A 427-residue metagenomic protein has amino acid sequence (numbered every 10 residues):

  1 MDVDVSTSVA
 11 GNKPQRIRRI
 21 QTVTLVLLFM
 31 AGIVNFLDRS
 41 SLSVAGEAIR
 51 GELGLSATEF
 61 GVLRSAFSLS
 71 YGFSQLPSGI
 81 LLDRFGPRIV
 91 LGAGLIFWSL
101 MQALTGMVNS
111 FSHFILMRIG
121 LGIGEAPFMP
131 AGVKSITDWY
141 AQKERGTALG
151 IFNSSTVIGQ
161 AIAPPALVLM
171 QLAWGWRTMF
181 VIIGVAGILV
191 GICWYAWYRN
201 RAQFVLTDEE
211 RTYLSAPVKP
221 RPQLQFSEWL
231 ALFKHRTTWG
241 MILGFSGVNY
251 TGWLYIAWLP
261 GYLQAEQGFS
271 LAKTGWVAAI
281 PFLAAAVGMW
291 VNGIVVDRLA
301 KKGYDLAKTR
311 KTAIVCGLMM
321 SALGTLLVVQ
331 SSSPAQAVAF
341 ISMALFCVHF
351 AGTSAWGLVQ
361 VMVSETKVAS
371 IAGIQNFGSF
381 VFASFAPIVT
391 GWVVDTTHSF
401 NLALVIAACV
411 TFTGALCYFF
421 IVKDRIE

Functional and structural regions predicted by a protein language model:
S40, S68-L76, A126, Q160-A161 (+3 more regions): Residue-level signature of mid-helix packing/kink "hotspots" within the transmembrane helices of 12-pass Major
L42-S43, F233-N292, H349-W356, Q360 (+1 more regions): Extracytoplasmic gate region of multi-pass secondary transporters
G54, G86, M101, M107-H113 (+4 more regions): Helix-breaking motifs and short loop linkers at transmembrane-helix boundaries and internal kinks in secondary membrane
F73-S112: Conserved MFS/SLC helix-loop-helix module at the cytosolic interface between two early adjacent transmembrane helices
I89-A103, K308-T325: Structural signature of the two symmetry-related core transmembrane helices
M117-V157: Cytoplasmic helix-loop-helix junction between adjacent transmembrane helices in 12-TM secondary transporters
F152-Q203: Helix-loop-helix hairpin linking two adjacent transmembrane segments in secondary transporters
Q360-T397: A late C-terminal transmembrane helix in Major Facilitator Superfamily
